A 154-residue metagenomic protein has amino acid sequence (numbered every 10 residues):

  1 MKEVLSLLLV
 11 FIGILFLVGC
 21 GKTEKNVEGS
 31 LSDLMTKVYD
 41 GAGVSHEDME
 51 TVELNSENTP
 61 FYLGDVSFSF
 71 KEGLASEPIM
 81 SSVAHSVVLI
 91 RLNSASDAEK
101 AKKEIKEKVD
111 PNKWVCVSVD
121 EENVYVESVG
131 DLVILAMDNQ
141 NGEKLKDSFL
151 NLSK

Functional and structural regions predicted by a protein language model:
M1-L5: Positively charged n-region of N-terminal signal peptides that target proteins for export
L7-G13: Sec-dependent N-terminal signal peptides
L15-G19: C-terminal motif of bacterial Sec signal peptides marking the signal peptidase cleavage site
G21-T23: Bacterial signal peptide processing site
V27, L31-P78, A98-C116: Surface-exposed, low-hydrophobicity interaction/linker segments
I79, V117-K154: A short, solvent-exposed beta-edge/loop patch
A84-S94: A short acidic-to-branched-hydrophobic micro-motif
A95-K103, G142-L145: Short, conserved charged micro-motifs
